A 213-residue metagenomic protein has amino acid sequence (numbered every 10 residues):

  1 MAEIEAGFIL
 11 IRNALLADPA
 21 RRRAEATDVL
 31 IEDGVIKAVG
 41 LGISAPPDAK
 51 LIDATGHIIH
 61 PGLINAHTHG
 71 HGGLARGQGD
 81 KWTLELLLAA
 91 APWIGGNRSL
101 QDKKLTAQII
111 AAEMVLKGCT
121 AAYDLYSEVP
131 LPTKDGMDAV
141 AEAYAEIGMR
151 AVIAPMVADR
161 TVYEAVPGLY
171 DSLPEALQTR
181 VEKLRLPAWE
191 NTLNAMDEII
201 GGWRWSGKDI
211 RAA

Functional and structural regions predicted by a protein language model:
M1-P47, H57: N-terminal metal-binding scaffold of metallo-dependent hydrolase/deaminase domains
I4-R12, A45-A89, Q108, V115-L116 (+1 more regions): Replace "His-x-His-based motif
A14, A49, I210-A212: Short, conserved active-site loop motifs that form the nucleotide-linked donor/cofactor pocket
A24-A26, K117, D209-R211: Short secondary-structure junction motifs
A49, T133-K134, Y163-E164: Short Asp/Glu-rich motifs
H69, S127-E128, M156-T161: Active-site beta-loop-alpha junctions enriched in small/polar residues
R76-M149, N191-G207: Alpha-helical scaffold segments that flank or form the walls of functional sites
M137-A213: Metal-coordinating catalytic core of metallo-dependent amide/deamination hydrolases
